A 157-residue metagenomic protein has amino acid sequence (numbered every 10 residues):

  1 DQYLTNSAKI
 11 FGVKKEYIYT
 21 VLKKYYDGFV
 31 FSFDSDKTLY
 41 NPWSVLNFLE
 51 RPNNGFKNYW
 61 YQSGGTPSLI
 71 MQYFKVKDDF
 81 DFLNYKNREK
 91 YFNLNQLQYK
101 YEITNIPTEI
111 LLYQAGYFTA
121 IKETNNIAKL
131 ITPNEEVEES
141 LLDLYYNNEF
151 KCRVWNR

Functional and structural regions predicted by a protein language model:
D1-F48, F82: Amphipathic alpha-helical segments of the small helical/lid subdomains adjacent to P-loop NTPase cores
Y40-R157: Extended alpha-helical interface modules used as scaffolds for assembling large macromolecular complexes
